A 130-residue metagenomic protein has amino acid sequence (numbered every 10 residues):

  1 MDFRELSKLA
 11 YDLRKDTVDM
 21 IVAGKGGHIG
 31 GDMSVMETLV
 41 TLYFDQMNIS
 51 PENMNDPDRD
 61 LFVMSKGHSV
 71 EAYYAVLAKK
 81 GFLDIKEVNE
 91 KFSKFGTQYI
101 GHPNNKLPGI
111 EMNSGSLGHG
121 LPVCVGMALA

Functional and structural regions predicted by a protein language model:
M1, K25-G26, K86: A broad, low-specificity signal for short, low-complexity segments enriched in glycine/proline and polar/charged
M1-L13: N-terminal hydrophobic or amphipathic helices/low-complexity stretches enriched in small/hydrophobic/Pro/Gly
E5-L6, T17-M20, D32-A130: Cofactor-binding active-site loop characterized by glycine-rich and histidine/acidic residues
A10-G26: N-terminal capping segment at the start of a domain
